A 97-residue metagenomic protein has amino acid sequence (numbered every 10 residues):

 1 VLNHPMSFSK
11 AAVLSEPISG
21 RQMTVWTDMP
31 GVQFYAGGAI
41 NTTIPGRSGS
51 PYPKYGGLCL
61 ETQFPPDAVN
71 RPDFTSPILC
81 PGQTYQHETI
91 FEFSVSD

Functional and structural regions predicted by a protein language model:
V1-D97: Active-site pocket scaffolds in enzymes
